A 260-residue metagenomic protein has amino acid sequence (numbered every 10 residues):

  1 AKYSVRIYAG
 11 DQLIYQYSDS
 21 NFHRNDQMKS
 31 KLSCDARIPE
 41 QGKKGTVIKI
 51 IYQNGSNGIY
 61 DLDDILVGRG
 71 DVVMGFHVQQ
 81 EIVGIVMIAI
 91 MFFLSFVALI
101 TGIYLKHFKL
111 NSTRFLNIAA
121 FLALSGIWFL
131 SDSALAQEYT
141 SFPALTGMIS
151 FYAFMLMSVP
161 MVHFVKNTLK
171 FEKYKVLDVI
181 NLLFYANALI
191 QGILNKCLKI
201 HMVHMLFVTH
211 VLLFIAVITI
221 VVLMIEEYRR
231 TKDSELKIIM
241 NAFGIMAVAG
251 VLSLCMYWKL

Functional and structural regions predicted by a protein language model:
A1-S4, K49-A98: Beta-strand-rich recognition domains
V5-V47, I51-D63: Beta-strand-rich ligand-recognition modules
Y17-M28, V83-I85, H204-H210: Cytoplasmic juxtamembrane interface segments
I38, D64-F76, Q80, F142 (+1 more regions): General structural signal for secondary-structure boundaries
Q41-K43, H107-N111, E172-K175: Short, Lys/Arg-enriched, disordered terminal segments
H77-L169: Core alpha-helical transmembrane segments of integral membrane proteins
G126-L260: Interfacial "cap-and-anchor" motif at the non-cytosolic start of specific transmembrane alpha-helices
